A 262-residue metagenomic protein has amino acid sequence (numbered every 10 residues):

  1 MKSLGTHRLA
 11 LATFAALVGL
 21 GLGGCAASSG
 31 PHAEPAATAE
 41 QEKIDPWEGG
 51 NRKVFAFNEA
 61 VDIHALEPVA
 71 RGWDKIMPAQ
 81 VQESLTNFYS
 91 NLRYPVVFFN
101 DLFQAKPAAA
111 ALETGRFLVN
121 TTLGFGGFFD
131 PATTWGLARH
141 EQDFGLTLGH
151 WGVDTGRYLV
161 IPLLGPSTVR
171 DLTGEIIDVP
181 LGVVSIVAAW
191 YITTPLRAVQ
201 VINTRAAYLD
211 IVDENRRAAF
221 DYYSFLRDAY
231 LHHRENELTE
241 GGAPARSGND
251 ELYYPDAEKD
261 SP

Functional and structural regions predicted by a protein language model:
K2-F14: Bacterial N-terminal signal peptides that target proteins for export
G21-G24: C-terminal motif of bacterial Sec signal peptides marking the signal peptidase cleavage site
A26-S29: Bacterial signal peptide processing site
A33-H64: Post-signal peptide N-terminal segment of mature Sec-exported envelope proteins
A37-Q41, G152-P262: A structured, mid-to-C-terminal "fold-capping" secondary-structure block
H64, R71-Q80: Membrane interface segments of multi-pass transport proteins and intramembrane proteases
T86-F88: Beta-rich strand-turn-strand
N91-V169: Mid-length scaffold segments of soluble, non-membrane domains
